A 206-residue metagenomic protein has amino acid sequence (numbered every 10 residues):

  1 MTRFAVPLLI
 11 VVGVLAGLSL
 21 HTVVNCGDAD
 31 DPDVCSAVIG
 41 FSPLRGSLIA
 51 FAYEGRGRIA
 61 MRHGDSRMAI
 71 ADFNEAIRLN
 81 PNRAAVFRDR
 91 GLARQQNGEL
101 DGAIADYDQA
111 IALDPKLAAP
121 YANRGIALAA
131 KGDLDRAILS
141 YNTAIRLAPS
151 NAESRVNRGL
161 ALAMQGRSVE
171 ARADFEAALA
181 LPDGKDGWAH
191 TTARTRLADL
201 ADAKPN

Functional and structural regions predicted by a protein language model:
G40, L44, E75-R78, Q109-A112 (+2 more regions): Conserved structural position within tetratricopeptide repeats
F51-M61, A85-Q95, A119-A129, E153-L160 (+1 more regions): Conserved alpha-helical positions within TPR/SEL1-like repeat arrays
R172-N206: Terminal, low-structured helical/coil segments at or just beyond the last alpha-helical repeat
